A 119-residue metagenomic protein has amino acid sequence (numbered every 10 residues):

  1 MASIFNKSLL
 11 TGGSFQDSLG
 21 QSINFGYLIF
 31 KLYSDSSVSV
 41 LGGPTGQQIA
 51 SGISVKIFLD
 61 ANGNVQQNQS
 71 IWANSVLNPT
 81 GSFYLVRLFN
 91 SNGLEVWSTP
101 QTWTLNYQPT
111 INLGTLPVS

Functional and structural regions predicted by a protein language model:
M1-A2, S119: Short, solvent-exposed mixed-charge patches
A2-N106: Beta-strand-dominated extracellular/periplasmic modules and repeats in secreted or surface-exposed proteins
T104-S119: Extracellular beta-sheet/turn segments enriched in Thr/Pro/Gly and aliphatic residues
